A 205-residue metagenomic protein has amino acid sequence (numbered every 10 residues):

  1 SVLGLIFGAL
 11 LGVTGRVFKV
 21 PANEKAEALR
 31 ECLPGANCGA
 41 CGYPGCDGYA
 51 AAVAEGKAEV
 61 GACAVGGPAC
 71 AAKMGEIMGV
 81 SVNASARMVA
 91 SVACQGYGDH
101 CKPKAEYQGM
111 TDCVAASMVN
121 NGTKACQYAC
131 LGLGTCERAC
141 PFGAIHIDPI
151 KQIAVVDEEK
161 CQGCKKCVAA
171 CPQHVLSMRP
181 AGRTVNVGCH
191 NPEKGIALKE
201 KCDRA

Functional and structural regions predicted by a protein language model:
S1-A205: Ferredoxin-type iron-sulfur electron-transfer modules and their immediate structural context
